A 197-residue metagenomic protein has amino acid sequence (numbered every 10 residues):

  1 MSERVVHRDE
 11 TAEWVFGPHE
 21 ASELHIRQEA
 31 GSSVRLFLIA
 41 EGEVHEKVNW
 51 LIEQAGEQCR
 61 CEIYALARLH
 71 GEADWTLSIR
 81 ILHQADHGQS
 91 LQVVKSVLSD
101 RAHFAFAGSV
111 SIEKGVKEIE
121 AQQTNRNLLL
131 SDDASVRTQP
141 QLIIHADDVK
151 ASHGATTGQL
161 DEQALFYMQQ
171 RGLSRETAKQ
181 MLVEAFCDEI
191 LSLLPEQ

Functional and structural regions predicted by a protein language model:
M1-F166, Q170-L173, E189: Conserved beta-strand/loop scaffold segments within soluble protein domains that form the structured core and edges
V183-E196: Short arginine-rich
